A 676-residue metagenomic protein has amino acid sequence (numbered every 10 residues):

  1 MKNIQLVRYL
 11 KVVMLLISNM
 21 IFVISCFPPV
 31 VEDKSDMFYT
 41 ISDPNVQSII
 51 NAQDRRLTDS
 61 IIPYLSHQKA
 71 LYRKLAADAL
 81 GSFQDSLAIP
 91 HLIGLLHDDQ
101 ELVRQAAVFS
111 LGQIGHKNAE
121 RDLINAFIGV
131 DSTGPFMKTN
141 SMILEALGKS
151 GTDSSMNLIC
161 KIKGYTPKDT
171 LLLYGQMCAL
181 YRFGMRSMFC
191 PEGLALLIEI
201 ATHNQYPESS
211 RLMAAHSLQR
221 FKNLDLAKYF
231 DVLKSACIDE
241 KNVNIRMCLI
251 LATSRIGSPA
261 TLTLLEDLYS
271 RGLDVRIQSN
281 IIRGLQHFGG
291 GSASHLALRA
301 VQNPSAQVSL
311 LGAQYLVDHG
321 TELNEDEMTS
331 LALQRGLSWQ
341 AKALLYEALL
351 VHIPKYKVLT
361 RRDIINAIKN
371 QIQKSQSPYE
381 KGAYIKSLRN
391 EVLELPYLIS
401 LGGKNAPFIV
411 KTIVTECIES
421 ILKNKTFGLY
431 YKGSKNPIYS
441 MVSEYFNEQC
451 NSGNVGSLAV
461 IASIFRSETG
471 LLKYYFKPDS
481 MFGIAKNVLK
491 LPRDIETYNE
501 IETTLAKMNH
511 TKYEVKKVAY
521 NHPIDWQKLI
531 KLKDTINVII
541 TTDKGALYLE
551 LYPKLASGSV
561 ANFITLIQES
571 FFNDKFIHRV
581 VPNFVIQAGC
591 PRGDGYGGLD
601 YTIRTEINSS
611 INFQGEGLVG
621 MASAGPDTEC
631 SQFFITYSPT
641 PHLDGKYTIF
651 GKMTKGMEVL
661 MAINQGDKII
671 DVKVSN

Functional and structural regions predicted by a protein language model:
K2-M14: Bacterial N-terminal signal peptides that target proteins for export
S18-Y39: Bacterial Sec-dependent signal peptides at the C-terminal "C-region" and cleavage site
C26, V358-L359, N370, Q376-P378 (+1 more regions): Cyclophilin-like peptidyl-prolyl cis-trans isomerases
F27-D33, Q53-L65, D85-H97, H116-V130 (+11 more regions): Amphipathic alpha-helical scaffolding segments comprising HEAT/armadillo-like alpha-solenoid repeats
K34-R55, L71-D85, P90-G94, R104-K117 (+16 more regions): Structural detector for internal amphipathic alpha-helices that build alpha-solenoid repeat scaffolds
L57, Y72, A88, V103 (+11 more regions): Stable alpha-helical elements in mature extracytoplasmic
I62-S66, A70-K74: Asp/Glu-centered strand-loop micro-motifs enriched in Gly/Pro and often flanked by an aromatic residue
Q68-K69, D99-Q100, D131-F136, P167-D169 (+9 more regions): Short inter-helical turns and helix N-cap capping residues of alpha-solenoid HEAT/ARM repeat scaffolds
